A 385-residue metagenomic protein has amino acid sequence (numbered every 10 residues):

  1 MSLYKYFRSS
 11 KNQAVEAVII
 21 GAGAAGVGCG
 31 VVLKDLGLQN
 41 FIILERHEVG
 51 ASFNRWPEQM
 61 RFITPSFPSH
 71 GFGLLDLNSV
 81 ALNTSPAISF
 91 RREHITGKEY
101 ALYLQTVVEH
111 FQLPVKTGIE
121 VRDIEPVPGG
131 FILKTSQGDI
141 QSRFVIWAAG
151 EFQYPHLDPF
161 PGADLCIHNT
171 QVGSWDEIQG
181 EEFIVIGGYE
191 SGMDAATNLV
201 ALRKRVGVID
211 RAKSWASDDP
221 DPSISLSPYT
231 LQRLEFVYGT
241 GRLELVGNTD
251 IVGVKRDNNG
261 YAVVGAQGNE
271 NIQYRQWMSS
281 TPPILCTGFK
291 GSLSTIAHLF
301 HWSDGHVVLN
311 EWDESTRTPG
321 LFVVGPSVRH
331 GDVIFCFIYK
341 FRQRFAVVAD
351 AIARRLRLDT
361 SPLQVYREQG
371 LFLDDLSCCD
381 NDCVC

Functional and structural regions predicted by a protein language model:
S2-R8, T96-E99, W147-L202, S303-W312 (+1 more regions): Glycine-rich dinucleotide-binding loop and its adjacent helix/turn
V15-I42, I184-A201: N-terminal Rossmann-like FAD-binding beta1-loop-alpha1 element of flavoenzymes
V18-I20, D139-F152, V185-I186, W277-K290: Short hydrophobic core segments
E48-A101, I209-S225, R242: Glycine-rich active-site loop/strand segments that organize a redox cofactor
T117-F131, G247-G260: A conserved short coil-to-beta-strand element within the FAD-binding core of flavoproteins
D164-E177, S279, C286-F335: FAD-site-proximal beta/loop scaffold in flavoenzymes
T197-N198, V324-Q364: A conserved FAD-binding loop/helix module that cradles the flavin
A201-H301, R357-L371: A Rossmann-like FAD-binding core segment of flavoenzymes
